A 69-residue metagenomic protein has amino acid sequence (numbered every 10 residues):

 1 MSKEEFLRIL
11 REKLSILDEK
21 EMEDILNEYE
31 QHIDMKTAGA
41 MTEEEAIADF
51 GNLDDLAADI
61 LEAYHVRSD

Functional and structural regions predicted by a protein language model:
M1-L26: N-terminal leader/propeptide segments of preproteins
S2, I25-E28, A46, I60: A general marker of short, structured functional hotspots
K13-I16, K36, A63: Conserved, well-folded catalytic cores of nucleic-acid-processing and energy-transducing macromolecular machines
I25-T37: Amphipathic alpha-helical segments that form the core helices of the histone-fold
A38-D69: Cytosolic juxtamembrane regions of integral membrane proteins
